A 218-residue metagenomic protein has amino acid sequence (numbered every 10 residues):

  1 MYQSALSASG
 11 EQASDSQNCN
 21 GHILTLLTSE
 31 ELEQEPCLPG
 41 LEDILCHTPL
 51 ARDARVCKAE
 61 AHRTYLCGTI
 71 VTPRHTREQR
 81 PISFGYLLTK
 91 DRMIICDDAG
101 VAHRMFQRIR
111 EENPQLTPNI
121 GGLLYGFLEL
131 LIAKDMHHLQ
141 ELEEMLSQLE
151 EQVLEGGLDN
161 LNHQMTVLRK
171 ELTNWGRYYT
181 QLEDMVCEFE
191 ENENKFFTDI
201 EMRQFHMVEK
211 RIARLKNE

Functional and structural regions predicted by a protein language model:
M1-P114, Q181-F197: Helix-boundary and N-terminal cytosolic regulatory elements
L26-S29, E129, R169: Conserved residues at beta->alpha junctions
P36-L38, L128, E150, E209: A generic alpha-helix structural signal
I44-C46, V71-R74, L124-Y125, L139 (+3 more regions): Intrinsically disordered, low-complexity segments enriched in polar/charged residues with Gly/Pro, especially when
Q79-N160: Switch/coupling subdomain of P-loop NTPase systems
D159-E218: Membrane-associated alpha-helical segments
